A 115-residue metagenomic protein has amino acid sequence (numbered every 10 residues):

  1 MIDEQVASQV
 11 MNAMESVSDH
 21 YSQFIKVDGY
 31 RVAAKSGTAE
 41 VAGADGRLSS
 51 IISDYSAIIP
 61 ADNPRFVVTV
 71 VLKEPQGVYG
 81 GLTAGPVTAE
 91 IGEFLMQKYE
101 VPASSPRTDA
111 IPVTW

Functional and structural regions predicted by a protein language model:
Q5-P102: Active-site beta-strand/loop architecture of penicillin-binding DD-peptidases
P102-W115: Short, highly charged C-terminal tails/helix-capping segments
